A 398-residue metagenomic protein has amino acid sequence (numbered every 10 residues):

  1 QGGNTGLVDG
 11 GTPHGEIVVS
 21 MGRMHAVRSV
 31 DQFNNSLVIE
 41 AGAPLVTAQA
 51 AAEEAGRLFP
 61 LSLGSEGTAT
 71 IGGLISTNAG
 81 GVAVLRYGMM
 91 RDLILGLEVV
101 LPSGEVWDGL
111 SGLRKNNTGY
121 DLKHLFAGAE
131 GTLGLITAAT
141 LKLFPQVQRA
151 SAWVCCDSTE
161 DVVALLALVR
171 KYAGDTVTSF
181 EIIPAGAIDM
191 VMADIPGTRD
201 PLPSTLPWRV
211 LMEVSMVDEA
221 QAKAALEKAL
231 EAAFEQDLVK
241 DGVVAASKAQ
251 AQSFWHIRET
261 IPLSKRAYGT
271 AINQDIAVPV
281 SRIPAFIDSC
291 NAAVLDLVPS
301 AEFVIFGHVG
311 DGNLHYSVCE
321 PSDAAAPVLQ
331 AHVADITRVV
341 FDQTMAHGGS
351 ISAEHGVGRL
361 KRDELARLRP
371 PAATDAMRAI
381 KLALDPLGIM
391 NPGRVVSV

Functional and structural regions predicted by a protein language model:
Q1-M24, I39-A41, T344: Glycine-rich N-terminal segment of FAD-binding domains in flavoprotein oxidoreductases, spanning the beta-loop-helix
G2-T5, G64, A185, G356: Short, ordered loop/turn segments at secondary-structure junctions
A26-S179, M390: FAD-binding subdomain of flavoenzyme oxidoreductases
Q32-N35, A324-A326, L360-A366: Short beta-alpha connecting loops at secondary-structure transitions that line or flank enzyme active sites
E105, R362-V398: Activity-critical C-terminal alpha-helical subdomain
G131, Y316, D385: Conserved, mostly hydrophobic/aromatic
L143, V154-C156, V163-V339, Q343 (+1 more regions): C-terminal substrate-recognition/cap domain of FAD-linked oxidoreductases
M345-V357, P386-M390: Alpha-helix capping/hinge segments and adjacent helical runs
